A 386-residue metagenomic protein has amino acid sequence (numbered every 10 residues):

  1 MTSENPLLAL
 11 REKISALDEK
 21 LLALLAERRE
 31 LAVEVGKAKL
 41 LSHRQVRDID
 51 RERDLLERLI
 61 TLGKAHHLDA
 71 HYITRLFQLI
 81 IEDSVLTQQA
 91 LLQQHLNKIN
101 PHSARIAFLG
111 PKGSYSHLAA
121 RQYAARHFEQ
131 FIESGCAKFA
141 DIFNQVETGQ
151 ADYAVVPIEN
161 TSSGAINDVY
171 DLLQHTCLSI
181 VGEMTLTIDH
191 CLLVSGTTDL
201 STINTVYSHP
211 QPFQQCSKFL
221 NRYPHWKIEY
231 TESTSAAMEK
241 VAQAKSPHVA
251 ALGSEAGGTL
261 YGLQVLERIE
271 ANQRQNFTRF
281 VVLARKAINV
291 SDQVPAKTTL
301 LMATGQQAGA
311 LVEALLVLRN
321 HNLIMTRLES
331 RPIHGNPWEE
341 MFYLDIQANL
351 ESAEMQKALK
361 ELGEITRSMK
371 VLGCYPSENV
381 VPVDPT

Functional and structural regions predicted by a protein language model:
M1-T386: Domain-level signature for soluble enzymes in the chorismate/prephenate branch of the shikimate pathway
